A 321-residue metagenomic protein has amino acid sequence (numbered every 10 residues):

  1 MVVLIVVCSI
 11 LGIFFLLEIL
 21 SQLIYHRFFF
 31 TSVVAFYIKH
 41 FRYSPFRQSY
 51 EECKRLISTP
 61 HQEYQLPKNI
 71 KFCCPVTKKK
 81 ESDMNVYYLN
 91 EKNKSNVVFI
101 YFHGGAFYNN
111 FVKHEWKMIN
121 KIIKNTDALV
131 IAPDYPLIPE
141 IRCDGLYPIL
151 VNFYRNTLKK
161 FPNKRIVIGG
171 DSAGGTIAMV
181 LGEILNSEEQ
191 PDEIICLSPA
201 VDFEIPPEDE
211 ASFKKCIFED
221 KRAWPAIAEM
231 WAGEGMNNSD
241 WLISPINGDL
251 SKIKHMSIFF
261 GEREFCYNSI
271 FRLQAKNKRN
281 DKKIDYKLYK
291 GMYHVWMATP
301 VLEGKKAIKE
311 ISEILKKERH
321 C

Functional and structural regions predicted by a protein language model:
M1-E91, I253: A glycine/proline-hinged amphipathic helix-loop "lid/cap" segment that gates access to hydrophobic ligand pockets
L11-G12, L16-L20, I24, F28 (+3 more regions): Alpha/beta-hydrolase superfamily serine-hydrolase fold, recognizing
